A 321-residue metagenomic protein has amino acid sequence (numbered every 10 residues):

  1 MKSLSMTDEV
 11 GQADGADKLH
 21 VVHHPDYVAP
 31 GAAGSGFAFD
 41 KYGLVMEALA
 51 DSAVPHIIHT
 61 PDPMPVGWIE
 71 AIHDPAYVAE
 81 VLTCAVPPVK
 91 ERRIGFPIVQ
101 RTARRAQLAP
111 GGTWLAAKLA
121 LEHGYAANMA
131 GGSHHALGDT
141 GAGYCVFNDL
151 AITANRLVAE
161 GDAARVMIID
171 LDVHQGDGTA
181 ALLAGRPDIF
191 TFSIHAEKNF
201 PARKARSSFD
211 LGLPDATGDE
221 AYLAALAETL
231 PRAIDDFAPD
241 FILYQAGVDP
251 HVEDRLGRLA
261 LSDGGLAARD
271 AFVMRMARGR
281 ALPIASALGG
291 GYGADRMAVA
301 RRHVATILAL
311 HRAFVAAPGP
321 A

Functional and structural regions predicted by a protein language model:
K2-L4, V10, D14-D17, C84-A321: A general "terminal functional-core" signal
K2-M64: N-terminal low-complexity, Ser/Thr- and acidic-residue-enriched intrinsically disordered segments
P25-Y27, P75, G132-S133, H195: Short, flexible active-site-adjacent loop segments at beta-strand->alpha-helix junctions, enriched in small/polar
D26-A32, P63-G67, V89-T102: Glycine-/proline-rich flexible loop or hinge segments
H56-V66, A285-A294: Acidic carboxylate-rich catalytic motifs and surrounding loops in phosphoryl-/glycosyl-chemistry enzymes
P61-W68, M129-S133: Short, glycine/charge-rich beta-strand/loop segments that flank catalytic centers and engage negatively charged groups
M64-V86: Charged, often glycine-rich, active-site loop that binds/positions anionic groups
